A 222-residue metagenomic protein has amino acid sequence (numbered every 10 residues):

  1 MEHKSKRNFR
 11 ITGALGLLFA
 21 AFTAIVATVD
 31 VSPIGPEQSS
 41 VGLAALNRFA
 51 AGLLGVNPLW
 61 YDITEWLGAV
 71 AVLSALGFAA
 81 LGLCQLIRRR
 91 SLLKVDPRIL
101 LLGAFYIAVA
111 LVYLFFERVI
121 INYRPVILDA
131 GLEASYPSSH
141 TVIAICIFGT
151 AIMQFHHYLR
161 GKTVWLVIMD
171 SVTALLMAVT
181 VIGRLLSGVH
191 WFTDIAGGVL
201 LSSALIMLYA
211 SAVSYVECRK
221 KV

Functional and structural regions predicted by a protein language model:
M1-S74, E117-D129: N-terminal transmembrane-helix/juxtamembrane module of multi-pass inner/ER membrane proteins
K4, L54-E65, R90, K94 (+4 more regions): Membrane-helix interfacial "entry" motifs
S5-A14, S74-A80, Y106-F115, G161-K162: Phosphate-binding glycine-rich loops and adjacent basic patches that engage nucleotide phosphates, nucleic-acid
K6-G13, A27, L128-V222: Membrane-embedded catalytic cores of phosphoryl/pyrophosphoryl-handling enzymes
F19-F22, V109-Y113, E117, T180 (+1 more regions): Alpha-helical transmembrane segments of multipass membrane proteins
A24-V31, A80-L86, L114, R118-N122 (+4 more regions): Transmembrane helix-loop junctions and nearby membrane-interface residues
I34-E37, L83-I168: Membrane-interface loops
V70-A80, A104, A108-V112, S171-I182 (+1 more regions): Lipid-exposed faces of alpha-helical membrane segments in multi-pass integral membrane proteins
